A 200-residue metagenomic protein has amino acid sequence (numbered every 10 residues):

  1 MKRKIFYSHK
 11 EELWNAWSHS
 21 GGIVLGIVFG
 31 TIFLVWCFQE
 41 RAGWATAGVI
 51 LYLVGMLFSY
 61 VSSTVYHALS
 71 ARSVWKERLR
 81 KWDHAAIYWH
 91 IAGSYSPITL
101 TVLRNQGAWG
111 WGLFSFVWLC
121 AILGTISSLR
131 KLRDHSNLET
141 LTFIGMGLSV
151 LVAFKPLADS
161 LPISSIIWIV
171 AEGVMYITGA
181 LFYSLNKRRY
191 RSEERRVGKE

Functional and structural regions predicted by a protein language model:
M1-E193: Multi-pass alpha-helical transmembrane bundles in non-GPCR membrane proteins that perform intramembrane catalysis
E194-E200: Conserved small/polar residues in nucleotide/adenosyl-binding loops
